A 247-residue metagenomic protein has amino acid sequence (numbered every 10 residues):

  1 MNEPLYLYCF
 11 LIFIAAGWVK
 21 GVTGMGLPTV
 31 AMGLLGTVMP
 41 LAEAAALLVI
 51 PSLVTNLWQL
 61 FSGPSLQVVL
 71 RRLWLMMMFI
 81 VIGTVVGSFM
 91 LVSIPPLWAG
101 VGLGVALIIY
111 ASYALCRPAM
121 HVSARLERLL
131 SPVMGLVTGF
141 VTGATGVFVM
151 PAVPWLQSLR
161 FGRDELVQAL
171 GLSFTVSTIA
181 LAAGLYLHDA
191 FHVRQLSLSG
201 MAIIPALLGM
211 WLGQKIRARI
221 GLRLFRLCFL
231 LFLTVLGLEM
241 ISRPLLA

Functional and structural regions predicted by a protein language model:
M1-V38, M120-L170, S177: Selected transmembrane alpha-helices and immediately adjacent juxtamembrane segments of polytopic inner-membrane
L5-C9, R72, M76, G100 (+4 more regions): Residue-level signature of transmembrane alpha-helical entry/exit and packing/kink sites in multi-pass membrane
L5-Y6, G36-L53, L97-L107, L136-G146 (+1 more regions): Structural signature of hydrophobic alpha-helical transmembrane segments
L11, A15, I50-L57, W74 (+8 more regions): Hydrophobic residues within alpha-helical transmembrane segments of multi-pass solute transporters/permease subunits
V38-A42, G63-L70, Q157-E165, H188-H192: Juxtamembrane helix-boundary/capping and inter-helix hinge elements in multi-pass membrane proteins
A44, V86-M90, F140-V147, L181-G184 (+1 more regions): Hydrophobic alpha-helical transmembrane segments in multi-pass integral membrane proteins
L47-P96, I179-R223: Selective hydrophobic functional segments
N56-Q67, S88, G102-E127, Q214-K215 (+2 more regions): Transmembrane helix exit motif
